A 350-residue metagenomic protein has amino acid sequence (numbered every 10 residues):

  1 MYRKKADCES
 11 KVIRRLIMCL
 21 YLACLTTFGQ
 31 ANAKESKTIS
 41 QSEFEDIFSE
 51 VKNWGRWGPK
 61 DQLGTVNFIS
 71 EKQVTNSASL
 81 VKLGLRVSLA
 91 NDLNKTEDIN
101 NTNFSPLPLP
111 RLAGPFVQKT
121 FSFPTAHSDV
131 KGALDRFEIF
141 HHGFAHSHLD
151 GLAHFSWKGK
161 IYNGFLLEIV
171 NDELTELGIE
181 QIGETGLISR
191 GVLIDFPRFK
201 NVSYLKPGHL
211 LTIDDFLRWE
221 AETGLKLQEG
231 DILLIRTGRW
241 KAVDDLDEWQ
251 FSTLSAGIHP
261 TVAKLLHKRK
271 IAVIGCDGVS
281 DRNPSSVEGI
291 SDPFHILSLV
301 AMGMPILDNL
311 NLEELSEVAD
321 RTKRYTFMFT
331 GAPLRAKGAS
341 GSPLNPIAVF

Functional and structural regions predicted by a protein language model:
M1-I13: N-terminal secretory signal peptides that target proteins for export/translocation
K4, R15-L16, A31, L112: Positively charged, low-complexity intrinsically disordered regions
D7, M18-C19, P115: General helical structural elements
I13-R14, S147: Residue-level micro-sites within transmembrane alpha helices that shape and flank functional polar/acidic positions
R14-R15, R236: Basic side chains
R15-T27: Bacterial N-terminal signal peptides
N32-F350: Active-/binding-site microenvironments in catalytic and ligand-binding cores
